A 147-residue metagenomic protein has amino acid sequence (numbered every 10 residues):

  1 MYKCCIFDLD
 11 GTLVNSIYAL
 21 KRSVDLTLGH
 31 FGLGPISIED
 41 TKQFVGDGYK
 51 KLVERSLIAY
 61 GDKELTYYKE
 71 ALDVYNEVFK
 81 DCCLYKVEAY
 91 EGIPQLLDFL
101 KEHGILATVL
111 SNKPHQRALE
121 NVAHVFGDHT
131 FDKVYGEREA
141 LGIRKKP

Functional and structural regions predicted by a protein language model:
M1-Q43: Active-site neighborhood of HAD-like aspartate-dependent phosphohydrolases
Y2, L97, T130-D132: Core-facing hydrophobic residues within beta-strands of well-ordered domains
C4, T108, K133: Hydrophobic "anchor" residues on beta-strands that sit immediately upstream of conserved functional sites
F7-L9, Y75, F131: Conserved hydrophobic/aromatic "anchor" residues that stabilize well-ordered secondary structure elements
H30-Y60, V78: Alpha-helical substrate-recognition element adjacent to the catalytic core
S56-Q95: Metal-dependent phosphoesterase signature
K80-V109, H115-L119, A123: Short, acidic loop-to-helix structural element flanking the phosphoryl-transfer center in phosphate-processing enzymes
Y85-E88, P114-P147: Substrate-recognition "cap/lid" segment bordering the active-site pocket of phosphatases
